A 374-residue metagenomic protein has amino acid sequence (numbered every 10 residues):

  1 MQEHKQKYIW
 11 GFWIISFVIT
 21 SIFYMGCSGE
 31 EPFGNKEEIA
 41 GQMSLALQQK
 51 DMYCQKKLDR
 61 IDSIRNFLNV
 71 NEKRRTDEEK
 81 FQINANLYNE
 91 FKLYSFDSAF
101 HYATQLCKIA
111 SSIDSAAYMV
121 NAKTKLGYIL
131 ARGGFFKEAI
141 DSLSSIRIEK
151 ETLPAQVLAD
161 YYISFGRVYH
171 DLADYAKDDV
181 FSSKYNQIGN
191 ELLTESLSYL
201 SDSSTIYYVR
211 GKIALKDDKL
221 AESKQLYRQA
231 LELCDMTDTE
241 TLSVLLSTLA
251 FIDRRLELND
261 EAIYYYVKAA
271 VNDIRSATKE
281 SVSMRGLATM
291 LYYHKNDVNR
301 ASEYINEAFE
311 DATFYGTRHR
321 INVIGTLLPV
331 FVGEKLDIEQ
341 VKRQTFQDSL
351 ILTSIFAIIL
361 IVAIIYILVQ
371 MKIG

Functional and structural regions predicted by a protein language model:
Q2-I14, I19-E339: A "functional boundary" signal
W13-S28, L336-G374: Alpha-helical transmembrane signal-anchor helices
